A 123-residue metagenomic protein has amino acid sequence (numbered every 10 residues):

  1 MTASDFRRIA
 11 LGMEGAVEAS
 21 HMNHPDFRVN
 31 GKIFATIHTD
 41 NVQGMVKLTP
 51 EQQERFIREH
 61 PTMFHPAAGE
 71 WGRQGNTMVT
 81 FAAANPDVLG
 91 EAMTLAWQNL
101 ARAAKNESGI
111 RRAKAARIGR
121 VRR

Functional and structural regions predicted by a protein language model:
M1-R123: Charge-dense, helix-prone N-terminal extensions
